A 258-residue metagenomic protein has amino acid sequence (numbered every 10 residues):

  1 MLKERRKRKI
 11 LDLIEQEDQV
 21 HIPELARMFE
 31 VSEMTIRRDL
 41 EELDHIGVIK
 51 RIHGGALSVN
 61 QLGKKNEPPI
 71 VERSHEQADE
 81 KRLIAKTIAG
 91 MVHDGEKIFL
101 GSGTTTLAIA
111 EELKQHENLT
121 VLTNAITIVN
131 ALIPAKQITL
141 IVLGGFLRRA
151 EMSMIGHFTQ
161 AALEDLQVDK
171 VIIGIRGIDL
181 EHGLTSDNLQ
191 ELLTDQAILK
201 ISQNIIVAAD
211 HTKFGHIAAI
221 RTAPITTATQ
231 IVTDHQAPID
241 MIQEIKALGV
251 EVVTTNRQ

Functional and structural regions predicted by a protein language model:
L2-D12, Q19-P23, E30-S32, H45 (+3 more regions): Conserved phosphate- and dinucleotide-binding cores of soluble alpha/beta proteins, encompassing both enzyme active
L2-R5, L13-E24, M28, M34 (+5 more regions): HTH-adjacent hinge/linker in prokaryotic transcriptional regulators
G95, H116-N118, S202, A228: A general structural motif
G101-G103: Glycine-rich beta-strand-to-loop/alpha-helix junction loops that act as flexible
